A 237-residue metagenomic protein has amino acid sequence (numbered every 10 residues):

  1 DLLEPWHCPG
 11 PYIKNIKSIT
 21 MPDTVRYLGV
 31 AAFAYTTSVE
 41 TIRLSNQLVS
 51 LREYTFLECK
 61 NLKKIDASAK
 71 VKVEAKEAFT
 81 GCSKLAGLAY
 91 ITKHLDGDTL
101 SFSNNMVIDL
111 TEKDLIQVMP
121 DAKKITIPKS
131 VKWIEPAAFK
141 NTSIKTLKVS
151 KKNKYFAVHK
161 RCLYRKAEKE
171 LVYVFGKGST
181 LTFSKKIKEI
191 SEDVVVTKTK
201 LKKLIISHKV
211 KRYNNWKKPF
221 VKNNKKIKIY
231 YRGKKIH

Functional and structural regions predicted by a protein language model:
D1, Y12-Y27, T37-S50, C59-V73 (+6 more regions): Structural signature of tandem-repeat unit edges
W6-P11: Intrinsically disordered, low-complexity Ser/Thr- and acidic-rich flexible linkers and loops, especially at boundaries
Y164: Short beta-strand/loop micro-motif enriched in small hydrophobics and charged residues
F220: Conserved, function-critical positions that sit in or immediately flank catalytic and ligand-binding motifs
